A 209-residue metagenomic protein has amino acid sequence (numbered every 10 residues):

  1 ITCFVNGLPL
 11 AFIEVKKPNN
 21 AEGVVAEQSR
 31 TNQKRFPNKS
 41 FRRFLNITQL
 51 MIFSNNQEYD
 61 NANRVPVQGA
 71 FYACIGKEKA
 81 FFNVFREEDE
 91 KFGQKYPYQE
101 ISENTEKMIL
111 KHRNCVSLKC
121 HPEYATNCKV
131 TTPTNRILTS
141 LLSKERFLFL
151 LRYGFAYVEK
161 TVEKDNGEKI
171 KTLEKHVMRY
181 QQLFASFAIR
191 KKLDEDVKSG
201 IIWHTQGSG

Functional and structural regions predicted by a protein language model:
I1-S208: ATP-dependent helicase/translocase motor core
